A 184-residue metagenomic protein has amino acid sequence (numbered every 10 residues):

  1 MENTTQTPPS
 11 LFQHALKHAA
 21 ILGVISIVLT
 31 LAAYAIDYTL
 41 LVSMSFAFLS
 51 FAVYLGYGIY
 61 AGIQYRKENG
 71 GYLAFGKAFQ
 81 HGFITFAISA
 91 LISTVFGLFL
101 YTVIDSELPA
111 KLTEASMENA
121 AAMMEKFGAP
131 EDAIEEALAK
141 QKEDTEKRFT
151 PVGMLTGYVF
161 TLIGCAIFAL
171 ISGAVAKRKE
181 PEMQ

Functional and structural regions predicted by a protein language model:
M1-E68: Transmembrane alpha-helical insertion/packing segments
Q13-I21, Q80-I92: Alpha-helical transmembrane segments of multi-pass membrane proteins
I25-A33, Y54, S89-G97, G164 (+2 more regions): Alpha-helical transmembrane segments of multipass membrane proteins
R66-F83: Amphipathic, cytosolic membrane-interfacial segments at TM-TM junctions
I84-E107: C-terminal halves and exits of single transmembrane alpha-helices
I104-R148: Membrane-interface interhelical loops and short interface/amphipathic helices in multi-pass inner-membrane
A139-I163: Individual transmembrane alpha-helix segments
I167-Q184: Juxtamembrane interface at the cytosolic side of transmembrane helices
